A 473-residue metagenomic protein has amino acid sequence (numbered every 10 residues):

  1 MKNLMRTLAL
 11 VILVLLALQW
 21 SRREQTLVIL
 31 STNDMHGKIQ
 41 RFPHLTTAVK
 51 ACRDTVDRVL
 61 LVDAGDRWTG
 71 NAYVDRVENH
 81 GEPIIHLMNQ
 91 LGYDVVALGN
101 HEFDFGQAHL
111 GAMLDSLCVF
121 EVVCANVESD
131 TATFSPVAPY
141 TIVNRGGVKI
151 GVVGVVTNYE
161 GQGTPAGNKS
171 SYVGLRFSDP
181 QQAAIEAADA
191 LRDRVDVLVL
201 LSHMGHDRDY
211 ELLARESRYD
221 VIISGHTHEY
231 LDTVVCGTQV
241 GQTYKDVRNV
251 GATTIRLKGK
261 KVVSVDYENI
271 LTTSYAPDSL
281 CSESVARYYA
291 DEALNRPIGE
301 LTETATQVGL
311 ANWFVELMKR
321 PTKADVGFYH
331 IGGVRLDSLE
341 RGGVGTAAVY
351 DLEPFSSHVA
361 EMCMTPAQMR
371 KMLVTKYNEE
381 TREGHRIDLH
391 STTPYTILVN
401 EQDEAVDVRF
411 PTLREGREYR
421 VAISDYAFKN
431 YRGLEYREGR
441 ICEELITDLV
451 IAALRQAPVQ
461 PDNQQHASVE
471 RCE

Functional and structural regions predicted by a protein language model:
N3, T253-L257, I397-V399: Assembly/interface hotspot detector across virion components, adhesins/toxins, and nucleic-acid enzymes
L4-L8, I12-T26: Bacterial Sec-dependent signal peptides at the C-terminal "C-region" and cleavage site
W20-A276, S282, Q307-L317, G327 (+3 more regions): Acidic, metal/ion-coordinating pockets
T26-V28, K38-A48, R53, F120-A125 (+3 more regions): Feature captures C-terminal
S31-N33, S170, G299-E303, P354-H358 (+1 more regions): Glycine- and acidic
Q162-G163, P277, S338, Y431: Short acidic, gly/pro-rich beta-turn/loop elements at beta-sheet edges and active-site/ligand-binding grooves
S282-D291: Polar, low-complexity export/assembly segments characteristic of proteins that are secreted or assemble on the cell
A290-G309: Glycine-rich phosphate/diphosphate-binding loops and the adjacent beta-loop-alpha structural elements that coordinate
